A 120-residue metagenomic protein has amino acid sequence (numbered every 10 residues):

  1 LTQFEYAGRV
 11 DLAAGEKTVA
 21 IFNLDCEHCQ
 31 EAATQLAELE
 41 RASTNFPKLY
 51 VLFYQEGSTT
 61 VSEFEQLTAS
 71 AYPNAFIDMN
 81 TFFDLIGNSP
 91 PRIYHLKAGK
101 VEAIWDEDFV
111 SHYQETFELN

Functional and structural regions predicted by a protein language model:
L1-T2, L12: N-proximal helix/coil linker or "cap" segments that precede and/or mark the start of modular domains
G8-Q30, K48: Short active-site neighborhood of thiol/selenol oxidoreductases, capturing the structured segment around
L24, E31-A32, N80-D84: C-terminal soluble domains/tails of integral membrane proteins
D25-H28, G57-S58, V101, V110: Short acidic, S/G/P-rich loop/turn micro-motifs used as interaction or catalytic elements
H28-S43, D108: Typically the conserved alpha-helix immediately C-terminal to a functionally engaged Cys/Sec in thioredoxin-like
F46-V61, A69-N80: Thiol-based oxidoreductase modules, predominantly thioredoxin-like and allied folds used for disulfide exchange
N80-L119: Thiol/disulfide oxidoreductase modules built on the thioredoxin-like
